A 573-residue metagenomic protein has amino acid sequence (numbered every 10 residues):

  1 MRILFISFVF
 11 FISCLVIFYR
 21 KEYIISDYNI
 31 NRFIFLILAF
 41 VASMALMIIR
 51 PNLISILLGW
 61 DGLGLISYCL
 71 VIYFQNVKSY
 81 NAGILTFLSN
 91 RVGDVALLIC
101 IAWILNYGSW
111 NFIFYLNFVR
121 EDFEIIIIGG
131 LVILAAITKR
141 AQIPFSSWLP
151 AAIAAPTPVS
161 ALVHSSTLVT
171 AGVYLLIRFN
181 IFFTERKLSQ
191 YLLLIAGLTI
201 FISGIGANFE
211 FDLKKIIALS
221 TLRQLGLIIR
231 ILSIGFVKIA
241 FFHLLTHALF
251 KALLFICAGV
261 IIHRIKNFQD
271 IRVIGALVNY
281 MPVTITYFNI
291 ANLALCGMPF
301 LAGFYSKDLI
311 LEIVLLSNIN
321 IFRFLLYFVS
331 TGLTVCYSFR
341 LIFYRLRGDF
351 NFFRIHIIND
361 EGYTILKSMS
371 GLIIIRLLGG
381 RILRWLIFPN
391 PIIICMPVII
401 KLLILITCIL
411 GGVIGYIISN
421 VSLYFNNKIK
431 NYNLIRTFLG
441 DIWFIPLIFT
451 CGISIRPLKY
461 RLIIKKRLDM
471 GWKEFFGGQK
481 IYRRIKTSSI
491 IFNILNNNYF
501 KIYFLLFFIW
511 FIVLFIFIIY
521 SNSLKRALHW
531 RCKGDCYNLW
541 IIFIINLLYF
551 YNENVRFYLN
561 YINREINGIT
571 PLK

Functional and structural regions predicted by a protein language model:
M1-K573: Core, highly hydrophobic multi-pass alpha-helical transmembrane subunits of bioenergetic inner membranes
